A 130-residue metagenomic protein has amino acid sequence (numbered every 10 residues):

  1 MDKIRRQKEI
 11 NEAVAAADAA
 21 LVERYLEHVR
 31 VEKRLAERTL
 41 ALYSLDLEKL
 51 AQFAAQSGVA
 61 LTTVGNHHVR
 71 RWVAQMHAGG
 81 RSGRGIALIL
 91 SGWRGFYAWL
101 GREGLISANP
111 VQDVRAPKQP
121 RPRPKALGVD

Functional and structural regions predicted by a protein language model:
D2-N11, E23-R38, S44-P124: N-terminal core-binding DNA-recognition domain of tyrosine recombinases/integrases
A15-E23: Onset of an N-terminal alpha helix
